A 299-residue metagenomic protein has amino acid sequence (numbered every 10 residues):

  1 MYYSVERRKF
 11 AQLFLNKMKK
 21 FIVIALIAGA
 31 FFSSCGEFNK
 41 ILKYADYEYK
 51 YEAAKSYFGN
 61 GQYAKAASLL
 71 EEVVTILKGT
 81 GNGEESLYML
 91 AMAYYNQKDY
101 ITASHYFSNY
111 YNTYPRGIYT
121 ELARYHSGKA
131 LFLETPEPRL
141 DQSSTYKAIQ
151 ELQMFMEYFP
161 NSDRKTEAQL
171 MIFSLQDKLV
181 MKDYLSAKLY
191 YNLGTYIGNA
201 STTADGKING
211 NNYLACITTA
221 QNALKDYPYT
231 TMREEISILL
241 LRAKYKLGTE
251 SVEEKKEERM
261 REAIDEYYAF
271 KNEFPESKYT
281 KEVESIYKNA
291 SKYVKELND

Functional and structural regions predicted by a protein language model:
Y2-C35: Sec-dependent bacterial lipoprotein signal peptides
Y2-V5, F31-D299: Acidic, polar-rich low-complexity tracts and alpha-helical solenoid repeat scaffolds
